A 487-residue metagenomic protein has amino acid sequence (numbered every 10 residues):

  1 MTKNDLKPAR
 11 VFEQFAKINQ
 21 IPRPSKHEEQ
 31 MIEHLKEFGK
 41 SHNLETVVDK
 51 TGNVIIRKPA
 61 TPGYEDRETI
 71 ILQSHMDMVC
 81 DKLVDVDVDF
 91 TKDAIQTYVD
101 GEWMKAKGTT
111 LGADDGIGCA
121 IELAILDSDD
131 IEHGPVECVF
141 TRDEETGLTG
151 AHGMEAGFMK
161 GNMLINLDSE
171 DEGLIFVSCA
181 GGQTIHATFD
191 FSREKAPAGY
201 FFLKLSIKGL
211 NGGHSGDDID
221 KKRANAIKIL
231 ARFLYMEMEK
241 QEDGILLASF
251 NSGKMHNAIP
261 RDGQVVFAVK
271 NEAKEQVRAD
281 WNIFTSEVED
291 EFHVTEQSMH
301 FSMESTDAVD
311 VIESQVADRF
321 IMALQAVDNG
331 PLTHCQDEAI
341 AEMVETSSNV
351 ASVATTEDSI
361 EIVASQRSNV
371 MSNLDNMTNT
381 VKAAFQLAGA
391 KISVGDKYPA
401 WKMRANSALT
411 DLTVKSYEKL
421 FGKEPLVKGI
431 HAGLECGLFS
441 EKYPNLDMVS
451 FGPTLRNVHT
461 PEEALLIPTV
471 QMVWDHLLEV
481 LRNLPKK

Functional and structural regions predicted by a protein language model:
T2-E102: Acidic/His- and Gly-rich active-site-bordering loop/insert found across diverse amide/peptide-bond hydrolases
K7-V11, E345-I360, F421-E479: Zn-dependent metallopeptidase/amidohydrolase metal-coordination segment
Y64-T146, A151-N162, F202, A317 (+3 more regions): Active-site metal-coordination/substrate-binding segment of hydrolases, especially metallo-dependent peptidases
M76-M78, V139-G147, S169-E172, N211 (+2 more regions): Acidic, glycine-rich active-site loops and adjacent beta-strand->loop/helix elements that engage anionic groups
E102-K105, E145-T146, A156-R367: Midchain, well-structured core segments that form catalytic/ion-binding scaffolds
A156-G157, K222-K240, A273-K274, D318-D328 (+4 more regions): His/Asp/Glu-rich mid-to-C-terminal helical/loop segments that flank catalytic regions of hydrolases
N225-I227, R232-F250, M403-L446: Active-site-adjacent substrate-binding region of metalloamidase/peptidase-like peptide-processing proteins
E342-A432: Substrate-recognition/cap regions that form aromatic- and gly/pro-loop-enriched pockets for small-molecule ligands
